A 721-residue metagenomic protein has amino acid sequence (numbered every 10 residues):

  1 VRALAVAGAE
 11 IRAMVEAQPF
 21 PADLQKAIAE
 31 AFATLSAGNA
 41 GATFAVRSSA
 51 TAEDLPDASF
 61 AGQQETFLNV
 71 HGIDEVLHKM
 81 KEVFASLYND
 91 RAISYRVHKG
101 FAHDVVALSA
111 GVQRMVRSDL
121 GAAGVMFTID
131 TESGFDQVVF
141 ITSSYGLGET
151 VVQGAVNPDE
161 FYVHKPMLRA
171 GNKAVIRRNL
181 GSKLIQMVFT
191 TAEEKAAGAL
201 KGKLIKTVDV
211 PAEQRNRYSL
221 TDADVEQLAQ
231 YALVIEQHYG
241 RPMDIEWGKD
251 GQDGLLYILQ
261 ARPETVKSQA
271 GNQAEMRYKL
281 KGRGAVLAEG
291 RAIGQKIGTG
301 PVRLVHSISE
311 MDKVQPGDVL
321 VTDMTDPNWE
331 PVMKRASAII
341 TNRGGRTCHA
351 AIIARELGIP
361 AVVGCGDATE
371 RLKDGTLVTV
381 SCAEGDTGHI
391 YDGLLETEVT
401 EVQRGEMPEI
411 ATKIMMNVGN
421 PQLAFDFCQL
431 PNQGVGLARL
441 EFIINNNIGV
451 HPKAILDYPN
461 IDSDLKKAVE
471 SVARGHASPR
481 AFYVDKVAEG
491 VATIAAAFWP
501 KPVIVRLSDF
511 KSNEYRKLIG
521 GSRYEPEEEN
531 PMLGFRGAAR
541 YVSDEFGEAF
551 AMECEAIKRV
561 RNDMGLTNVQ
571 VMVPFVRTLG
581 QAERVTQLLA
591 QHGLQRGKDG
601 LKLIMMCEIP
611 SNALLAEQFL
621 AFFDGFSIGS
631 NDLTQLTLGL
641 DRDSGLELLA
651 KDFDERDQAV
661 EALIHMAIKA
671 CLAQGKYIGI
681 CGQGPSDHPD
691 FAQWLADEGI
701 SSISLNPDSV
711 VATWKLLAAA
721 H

Functional and structural regions predicted by a protein language model:
V1-G111, A212-A223, L228-Y231, E236 (+10 more regions): N-terminal beta-alpha lobe that positions the nucleotide/phosphoryl donor in ATP/NTP-coupled carboxylate activation
V1-Q18, D104, A174-K195, C365-L395 (+2 more regions): A structural-propensity feature for long, helix-poor, extended segments
A40, A45, A50-F60, Q64-F67 (+4 more regions): Conserved alpha/beta-domain cores
T43-A45, E65, S109-A110, G124 (+20 more regions): Structural motif
F60-S94, S118-K195, L259-R291, R335-N342 (+5 more regions): Extended active-site and interfacial segments that coordinate phosphate-rich ligands in large catalytic machineries
G62, G240-T265: Conserved metal-phosphate-binding beta-hairpin within the catalytic cores of diverse ATP-dependent phosphoryl-transfer
V138-D244, K249-Q252, A288-T299, P316 (+5 more regions): Conserved catalytic alpha/beta cores of large enzymes that bind or transform nucleotide phosphates and polynucleotides
Q252, P263-A270, L287-A292, K296-V319 (+2 more regions): Acidic, glycine-rich flexible loop/linker segments
